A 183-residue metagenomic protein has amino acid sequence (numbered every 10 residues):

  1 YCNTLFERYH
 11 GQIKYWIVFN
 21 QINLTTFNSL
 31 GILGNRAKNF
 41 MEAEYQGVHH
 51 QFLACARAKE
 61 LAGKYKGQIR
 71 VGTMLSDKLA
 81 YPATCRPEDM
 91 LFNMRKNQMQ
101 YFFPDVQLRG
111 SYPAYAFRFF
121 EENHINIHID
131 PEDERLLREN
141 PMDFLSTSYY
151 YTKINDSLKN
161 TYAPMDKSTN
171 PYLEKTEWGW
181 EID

Functional and structural regions predicted by a protein language model:
Y1-D183: Active-site region of glycoside hydrolase catalytic domains
